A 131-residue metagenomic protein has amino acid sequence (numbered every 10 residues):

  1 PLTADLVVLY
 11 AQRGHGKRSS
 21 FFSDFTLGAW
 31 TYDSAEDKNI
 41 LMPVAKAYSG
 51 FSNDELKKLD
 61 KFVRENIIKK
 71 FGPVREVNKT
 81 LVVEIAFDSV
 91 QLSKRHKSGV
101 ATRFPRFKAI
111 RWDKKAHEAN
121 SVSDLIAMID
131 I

Functional and structural regions predicted by a protein language model:
P1-I131: Classical nucleotidyltransferase
